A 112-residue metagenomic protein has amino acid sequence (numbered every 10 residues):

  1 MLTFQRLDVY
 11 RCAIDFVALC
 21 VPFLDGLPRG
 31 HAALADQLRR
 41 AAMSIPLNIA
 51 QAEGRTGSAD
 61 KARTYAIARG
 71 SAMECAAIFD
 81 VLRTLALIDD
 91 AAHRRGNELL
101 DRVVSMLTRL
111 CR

Functional and structural regions predicted by a protein language model:
M1-R112: Amphipathic alpha-helical assembly/interaction segments
